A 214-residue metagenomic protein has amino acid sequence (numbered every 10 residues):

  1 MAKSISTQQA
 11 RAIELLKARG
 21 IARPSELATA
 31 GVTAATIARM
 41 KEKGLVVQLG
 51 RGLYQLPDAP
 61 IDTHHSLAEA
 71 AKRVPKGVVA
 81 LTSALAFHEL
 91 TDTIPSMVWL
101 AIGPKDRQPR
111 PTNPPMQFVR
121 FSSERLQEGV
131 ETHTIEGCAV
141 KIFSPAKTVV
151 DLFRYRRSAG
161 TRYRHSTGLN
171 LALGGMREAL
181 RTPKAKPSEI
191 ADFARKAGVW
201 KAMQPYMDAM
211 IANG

Functional and structural regions predicted by a protein language model:
K3-E26, A30, K41, L49 (+1 more regions): Nucleic-acid-binding surface
A34-K43: Major-groove DNA-recognition helix of helix-turn-helix-type DNA-binding domains
